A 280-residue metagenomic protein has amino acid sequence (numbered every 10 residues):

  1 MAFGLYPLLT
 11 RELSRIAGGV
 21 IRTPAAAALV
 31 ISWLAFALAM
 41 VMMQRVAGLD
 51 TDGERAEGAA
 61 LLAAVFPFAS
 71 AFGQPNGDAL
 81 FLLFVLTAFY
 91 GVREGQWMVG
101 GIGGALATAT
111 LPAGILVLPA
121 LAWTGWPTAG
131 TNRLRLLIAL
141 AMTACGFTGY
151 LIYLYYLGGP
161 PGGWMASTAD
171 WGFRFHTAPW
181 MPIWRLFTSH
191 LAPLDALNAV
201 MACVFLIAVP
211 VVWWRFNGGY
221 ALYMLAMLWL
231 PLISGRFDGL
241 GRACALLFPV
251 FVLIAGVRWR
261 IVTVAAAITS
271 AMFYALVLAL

Functional and structural regions predicted by a protein language model:
M1-G19, H176-I183, P231: Short hydrophobic/aromatic helix or loop-helix immediately within or flanking a transmembrane segment in polytopic
F3-L8, I16-V41, A192-A199: Loop-to-helix entry region of an early transmembrane alpha helix in multi-pass inner-membrane enzymes
T10-E12, A27-D50, V204-V211: Transmembrane-helix motifs of polytopic, lipid-linked glycan transferases
R22-A27, M43-V65, L83, G218-L222: Transmembrane-helix signature of polytopic, membrane-embedded enzymes that assemble or transfer cell-envelope glycans
V41-M42, L62-V65, L80-V99, L118 (+1 more regions): Specific aromatic-rich, kink-prone transmembrane helix
A47, E57-F68, F72-P75, F89-V92 (+1 more regions): Transmembrane and membrane-interface helices of multi-pass, inner-membrane envelope-modifying transferases
G73-L80, L240: Short acidic/glycine- and proline-prone juxtamembrane loop motifs at membrane-interface regions of multi-pass membrane
L106-A107, L118-P127, T131-M224: Membrane-lumen/periplasm interface segments of specific transmembrane helices in polyprenyl phosphate-linked
